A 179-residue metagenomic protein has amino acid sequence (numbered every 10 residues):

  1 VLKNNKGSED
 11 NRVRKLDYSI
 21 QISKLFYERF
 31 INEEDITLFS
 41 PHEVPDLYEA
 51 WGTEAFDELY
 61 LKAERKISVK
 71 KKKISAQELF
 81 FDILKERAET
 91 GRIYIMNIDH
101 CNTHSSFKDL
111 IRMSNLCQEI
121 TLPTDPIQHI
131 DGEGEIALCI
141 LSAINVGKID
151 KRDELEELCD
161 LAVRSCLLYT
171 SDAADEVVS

Functional and structural regions predicted by a protein language model:
V1-D109: Conserved, charged catalytic cores of large soluble enzymes
D10-D17, K70-I74, L84, H129-G132 (+2 more regions): Alpha-helix capping and helix-loop boundary segments enriched in small/acidic/polar residues
I31, V146, E176: Residue-level marker of positions within ordered structural domains that often coincide with functionally constrained
I93, H100-L167: Internal glycine-rich alpha/beta core junctions
D172-V178: Single conserved hydrophobic/aromatic residue that forms the stacking wall/gate of nucleotide- or nucleobase-binding
